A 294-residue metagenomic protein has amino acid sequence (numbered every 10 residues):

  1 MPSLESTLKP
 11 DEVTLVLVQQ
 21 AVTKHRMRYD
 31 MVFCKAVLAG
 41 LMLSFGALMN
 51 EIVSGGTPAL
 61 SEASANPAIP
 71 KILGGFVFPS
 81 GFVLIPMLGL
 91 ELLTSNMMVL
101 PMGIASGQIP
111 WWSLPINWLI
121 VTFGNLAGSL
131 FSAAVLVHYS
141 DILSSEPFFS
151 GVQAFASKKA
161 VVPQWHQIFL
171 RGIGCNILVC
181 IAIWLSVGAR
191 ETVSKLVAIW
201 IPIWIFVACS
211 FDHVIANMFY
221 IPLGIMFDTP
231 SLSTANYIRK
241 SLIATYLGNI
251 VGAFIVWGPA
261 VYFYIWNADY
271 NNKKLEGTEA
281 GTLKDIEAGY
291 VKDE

Functional and structural regions predicted by a protein language model:
M1-E294: Alpha-helical transmembrane segments and their helix-helix packing motifs
